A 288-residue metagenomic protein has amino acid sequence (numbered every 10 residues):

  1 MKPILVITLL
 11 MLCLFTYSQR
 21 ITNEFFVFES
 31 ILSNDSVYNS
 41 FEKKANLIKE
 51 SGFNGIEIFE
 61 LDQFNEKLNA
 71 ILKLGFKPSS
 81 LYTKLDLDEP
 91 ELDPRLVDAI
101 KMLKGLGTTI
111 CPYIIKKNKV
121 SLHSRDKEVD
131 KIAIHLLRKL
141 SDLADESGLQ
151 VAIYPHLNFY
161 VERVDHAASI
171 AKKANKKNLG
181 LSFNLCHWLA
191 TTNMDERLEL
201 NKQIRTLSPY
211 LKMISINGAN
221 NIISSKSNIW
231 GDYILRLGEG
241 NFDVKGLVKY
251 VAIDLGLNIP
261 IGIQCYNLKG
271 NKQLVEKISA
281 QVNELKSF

Functional and structural regions predicted by a protein language model:
I4-C13: Sec-dependent N-terminal signal peptides
S18-G105, K176, G180, S279-F288: N-terminal pre-domain/capping segments
Q19-E29, N39-E42, D142, V164-A167 (+3 more regions): Histidine-acidic metal/acid-base catalytic patches
E29-L32, I58-E60, S80-L87, I110-K116 (+4 more regions): A cross-domain feature marking catalytic cores of carbohydrate-active enzymes and several ubiquitous metabolic/repair
L32-S40, G55-K67, K84-R95, V120-H123 (+5 more regions): Acidic-and-aromatic substrate-binding clefts and catalytic sites of carbohydrate-active enzymes
I48, I56, I71, V151 (+4 more regions): Conserved, mostly hydrophobic/aromatic
N54, K77, T108-T109, K212 (+1 more regions): Short acidic/polar active-site loop segments enriched in Thr and Asp
E89-L181: Active-site acidic/histidine proton-transfer and metal-coordination neighborhood in alpha/beta enzyme cores
